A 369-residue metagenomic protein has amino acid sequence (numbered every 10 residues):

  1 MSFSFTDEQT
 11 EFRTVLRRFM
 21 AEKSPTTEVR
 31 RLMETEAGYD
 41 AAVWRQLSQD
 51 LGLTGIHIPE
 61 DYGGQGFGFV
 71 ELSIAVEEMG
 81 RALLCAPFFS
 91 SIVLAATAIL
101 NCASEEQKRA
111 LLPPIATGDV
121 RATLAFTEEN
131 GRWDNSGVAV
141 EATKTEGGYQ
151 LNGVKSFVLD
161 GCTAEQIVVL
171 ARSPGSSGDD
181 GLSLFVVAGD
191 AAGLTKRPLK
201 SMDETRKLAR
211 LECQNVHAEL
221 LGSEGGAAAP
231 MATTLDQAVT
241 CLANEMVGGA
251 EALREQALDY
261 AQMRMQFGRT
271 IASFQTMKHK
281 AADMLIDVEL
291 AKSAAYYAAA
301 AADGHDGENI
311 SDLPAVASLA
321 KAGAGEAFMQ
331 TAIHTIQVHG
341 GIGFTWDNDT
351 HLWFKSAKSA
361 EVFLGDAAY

Functional and structural regions predicted by a protein language model:
M1-A86, C102-Q107, P114-D119, K144-Y149 (+2 more regions): Alpha-helical interface subdomain recognition
G66-A75, D134-V138, V186-A188, N215 (+1 more regions): Structural signature of FAD isoalloxazine-binding scaffolds in flavoprotein oxidoreductases
L94-A103: Helix-loop "lid/cap" segments that line or gate small-molecule binding pockets
L111-P113, N130, A139-E141, K155-L159 (+2 more regions): A generic local secondary-structure boundary/capping motif
G118-T127: A short, Trp-centered hydrophobic/proline-enriched beta-strand micro-motif
D134-N152: Cytochrome P450 C-terminal beta-domain/meander region
G137-A139, F157-V158, V187-L220: Flexible, small-/acidic-enriched active-site or ligand-binding loops
N152-L194: A short core secondary-structure module
